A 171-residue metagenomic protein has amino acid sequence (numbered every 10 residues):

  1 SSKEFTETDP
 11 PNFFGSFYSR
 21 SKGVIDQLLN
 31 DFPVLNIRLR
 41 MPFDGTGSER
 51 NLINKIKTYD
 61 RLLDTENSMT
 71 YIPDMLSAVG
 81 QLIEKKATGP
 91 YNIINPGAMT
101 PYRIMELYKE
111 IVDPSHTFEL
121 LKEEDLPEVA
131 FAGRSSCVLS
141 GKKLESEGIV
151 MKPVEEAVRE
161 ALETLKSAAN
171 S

Functional and structural regions predicted by a protein language model:
S1-I37, D44: Catalytic helix-loop patch of NAD(P)-dependent Rossmann-fold dehydrogenases
S1-K3, G47-N51, I104-E106, A130-G133: Short aromatic-enriched loop/helix-cap "lid" or pocket-rim segments at secondary-structure transitions that line
M41-E84, G89: Substrate-positioning beta->alpha
N67-T70, M99, L139, I149-K152: Residue-level signal for the nucleotide or nucleotide-sugar donor/cofactor binding architecture
A78, L82-S135, E160, A169-N170: Mid/C-terminal beta-alpha module of Rossmann-like enzyme folds, strongest in SDR-family dehydrogenases/epimerases
D125-S146, M151: A hydrophobic C-terminal alpha-helical subdomain
P153-S171: Amphipathic terminal alpha-helices
